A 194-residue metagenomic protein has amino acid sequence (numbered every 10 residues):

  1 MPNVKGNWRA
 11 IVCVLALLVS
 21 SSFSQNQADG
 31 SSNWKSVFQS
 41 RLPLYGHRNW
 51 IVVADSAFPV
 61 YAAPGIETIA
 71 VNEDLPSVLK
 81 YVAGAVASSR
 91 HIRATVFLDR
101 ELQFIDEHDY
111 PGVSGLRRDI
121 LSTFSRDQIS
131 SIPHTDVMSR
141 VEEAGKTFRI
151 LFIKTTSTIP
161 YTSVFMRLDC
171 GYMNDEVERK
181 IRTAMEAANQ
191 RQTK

Functional and structural regions predicted by a protein language model:
M1-I11: Bacterial N-terminal signal peptides that target proteins for export
A10-S20: Bacterial N-terminal signal peptides
F23-P76: Long, hydrophobic N-terminal alpha-helical segment
V37, V78, H91-I92, L151-K154: C-terminal catalytic "cap/lid" subdomain
N49-V52, E67, R93-F97, I129-S130 (+2 more regions): Structural motif
P59-V60, T68-A94, S114-H134: Feature captures the catalytic cores and cofactor-binding loops of soluble hydro-lyases/lyases that act on carboxylate
H91-S114: Ordered, amphipathic secondary-structure segments that act as subunit-interaction surfaces in large macromolecular
D109-K194: Glycine-rich, aromatic-bearing surface loops/beta-hairpins
